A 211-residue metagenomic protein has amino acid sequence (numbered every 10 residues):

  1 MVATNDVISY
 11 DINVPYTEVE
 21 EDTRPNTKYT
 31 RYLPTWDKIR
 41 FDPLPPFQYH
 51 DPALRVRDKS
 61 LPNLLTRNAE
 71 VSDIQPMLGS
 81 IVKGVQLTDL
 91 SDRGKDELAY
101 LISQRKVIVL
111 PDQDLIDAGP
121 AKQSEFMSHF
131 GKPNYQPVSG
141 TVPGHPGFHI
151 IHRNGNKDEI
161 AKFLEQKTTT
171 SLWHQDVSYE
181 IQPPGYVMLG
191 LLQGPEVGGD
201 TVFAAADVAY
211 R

Functional and structural regions predicted by a protein language model:
V2-R211: Non-heme Fe(II) oxygenase catalytic core, chiefly the N-lobe of the double-stranded beta-helix
